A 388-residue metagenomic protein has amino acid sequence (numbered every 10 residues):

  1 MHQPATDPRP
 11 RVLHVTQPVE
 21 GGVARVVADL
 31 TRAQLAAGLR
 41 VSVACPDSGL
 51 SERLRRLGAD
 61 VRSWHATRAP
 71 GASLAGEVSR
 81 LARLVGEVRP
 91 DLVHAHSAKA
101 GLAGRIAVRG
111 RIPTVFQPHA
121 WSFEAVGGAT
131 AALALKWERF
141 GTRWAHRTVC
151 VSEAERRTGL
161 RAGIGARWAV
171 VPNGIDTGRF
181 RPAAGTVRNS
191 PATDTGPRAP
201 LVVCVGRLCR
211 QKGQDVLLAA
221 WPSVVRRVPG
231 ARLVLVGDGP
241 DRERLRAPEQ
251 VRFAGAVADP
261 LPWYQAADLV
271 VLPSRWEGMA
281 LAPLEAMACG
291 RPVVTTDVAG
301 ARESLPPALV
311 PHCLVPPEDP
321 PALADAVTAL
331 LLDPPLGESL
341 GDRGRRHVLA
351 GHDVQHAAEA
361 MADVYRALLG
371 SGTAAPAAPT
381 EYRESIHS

Functional and structural regions predicted by a protein language model:
H2, R9, L13-G76, T158 (+1 more regions): N-terminal strand-loop element at the rim of the active site of nucleotide-sugar-dependent glycosyltransferases
G21-R32, A103, P200, C204-S223 (+3 more regions): A conserved mid-protein helix/loop that constitutes part of the nucleotide-sugar donor-binding site
S73-S79, P113, S122-W144: Nucleotide-sugar donor phosphate/pyrophosphate-binding loop at the beta->alpha transition of glycosyltransferases
W144-V170, I175-R179: A short, active-site helix/loop in glycosyltransferases that binds the activated sugar's phosphate group
A256, R275: Aromatic "clamp/platform" in nucleotide-sugar-dependent glycosyltransferases that forms part of the donor/acceptor
P292-T295: Short hydrophobic beta-strand element within catalytic cores of glycosyltransferases and related nucleotide-activated
P307-P321, A329-P334: Conserved acidic donor-binding segment of nucleotide-sugar-dependent glycosyltransferases
A329, L336-G351, A357-A362: A short, well-ordered alpha-helix in the C-terminal region of glycosyltransferases
